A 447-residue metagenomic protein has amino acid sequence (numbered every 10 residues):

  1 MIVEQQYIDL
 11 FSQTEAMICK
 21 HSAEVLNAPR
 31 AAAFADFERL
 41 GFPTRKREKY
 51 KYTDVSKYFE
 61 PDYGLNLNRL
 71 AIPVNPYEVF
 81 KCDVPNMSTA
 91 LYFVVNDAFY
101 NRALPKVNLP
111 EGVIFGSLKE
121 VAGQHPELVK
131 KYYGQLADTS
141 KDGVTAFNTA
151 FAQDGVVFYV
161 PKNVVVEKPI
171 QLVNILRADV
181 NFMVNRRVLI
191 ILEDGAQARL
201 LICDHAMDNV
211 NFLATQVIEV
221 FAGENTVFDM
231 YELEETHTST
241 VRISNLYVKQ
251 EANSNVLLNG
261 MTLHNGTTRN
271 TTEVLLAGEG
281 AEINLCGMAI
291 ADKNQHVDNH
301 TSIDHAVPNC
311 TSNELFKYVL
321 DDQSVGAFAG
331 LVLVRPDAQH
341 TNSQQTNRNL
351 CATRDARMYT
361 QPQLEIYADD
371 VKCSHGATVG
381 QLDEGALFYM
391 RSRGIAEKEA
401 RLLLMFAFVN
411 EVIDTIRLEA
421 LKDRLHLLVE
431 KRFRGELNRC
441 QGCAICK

Functional and structural regions predicted by a protein language model:
M1-V217, N225-V227: Short, low-to-moderate order helix/coil transition modules at the start of elongated helical scaffolds
E111-I114, Q124, L128-F388, S392-I395 (+1 more regions): Conserved beta-strand/loop scaffold segments within soluble protein domains that form the structured core and edges
